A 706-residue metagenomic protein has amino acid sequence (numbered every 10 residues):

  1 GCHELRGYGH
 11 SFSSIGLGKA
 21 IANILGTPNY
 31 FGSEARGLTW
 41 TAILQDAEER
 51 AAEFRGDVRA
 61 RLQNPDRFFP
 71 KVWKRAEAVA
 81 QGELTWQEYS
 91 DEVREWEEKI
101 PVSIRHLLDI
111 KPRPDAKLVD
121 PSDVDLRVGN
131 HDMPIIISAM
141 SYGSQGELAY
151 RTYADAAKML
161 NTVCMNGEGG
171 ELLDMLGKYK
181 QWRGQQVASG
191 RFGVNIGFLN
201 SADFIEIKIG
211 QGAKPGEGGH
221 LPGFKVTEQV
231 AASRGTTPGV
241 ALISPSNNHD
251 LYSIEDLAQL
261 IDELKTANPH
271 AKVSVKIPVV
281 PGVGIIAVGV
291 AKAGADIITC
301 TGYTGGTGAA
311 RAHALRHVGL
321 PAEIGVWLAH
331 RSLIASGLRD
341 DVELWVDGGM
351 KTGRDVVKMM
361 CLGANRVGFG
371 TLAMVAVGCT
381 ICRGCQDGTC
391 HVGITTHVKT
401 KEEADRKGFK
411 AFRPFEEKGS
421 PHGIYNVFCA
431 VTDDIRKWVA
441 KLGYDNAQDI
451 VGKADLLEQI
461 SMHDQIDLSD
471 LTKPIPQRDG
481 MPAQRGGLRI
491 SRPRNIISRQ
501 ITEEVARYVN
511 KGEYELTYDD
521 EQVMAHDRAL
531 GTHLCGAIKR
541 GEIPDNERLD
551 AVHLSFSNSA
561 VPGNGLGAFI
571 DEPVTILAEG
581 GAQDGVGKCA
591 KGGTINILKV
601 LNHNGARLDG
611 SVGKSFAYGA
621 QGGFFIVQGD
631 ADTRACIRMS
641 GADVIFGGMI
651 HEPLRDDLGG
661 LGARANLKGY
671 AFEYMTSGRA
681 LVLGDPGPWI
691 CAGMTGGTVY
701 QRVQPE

Functional and structural regions predicted by a protein language model:
G1, L5-S11, G16, T39 (+3 more regions): Glycine-rich phosphate-binding active-site loops on the catalytic face of alpha/beta enzymes
G1-A232, P421-N426, T432, R436-A440 (+2 more regions): Conserved, well-structured core domains of diverse proteins
N130-I137, S233-N248, K265-H270, T304-H317 (+3 more regions): Gly-rich Lys/Arg/Thr-decorated short loops/hinges at beta-loop-alpha junctions or inter-strand turns that position
A157, L257, V290, I298 (+4 more regions): Conserved, mostly hydrophobic/aromatic
K225-A232, A295-G306, R316-A329, L362-R413: Flexible glycine/proline-rich, aromatic-decorated loop/lid segments
L260-A267, H317-L344: Alpha-helix-loop-beta-strand connector modules within alpha/beta enzyme cores
K276-G282, D341-R354: Glycine-rich beta-to-alpha transition loops that act as phosphate-gripper elements at the mouths of alpha/beta enzyme
Y425, R436-L442, V451-A454, K473-E706: Long, distal/terminal scaffolding or interaction modules with repetitive or compositionally biased sequence
